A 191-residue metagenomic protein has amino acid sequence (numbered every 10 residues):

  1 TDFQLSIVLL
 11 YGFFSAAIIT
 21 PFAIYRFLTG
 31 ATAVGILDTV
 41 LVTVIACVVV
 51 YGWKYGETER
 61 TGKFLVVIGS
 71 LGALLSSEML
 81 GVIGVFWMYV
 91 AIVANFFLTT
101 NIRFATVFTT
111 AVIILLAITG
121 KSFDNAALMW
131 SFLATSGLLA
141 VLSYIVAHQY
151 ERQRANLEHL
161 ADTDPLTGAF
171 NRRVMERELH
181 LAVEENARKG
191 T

Functional and structural regions predicted by a protein language model:
L5-V82, Y89-V93, A111-I114: Hydrophobic transmembrane alpha-helices and their membrane-interface boundaries in multi-pass, membrane-anchored
I92-R103, A140-H148: Short helix-perturbing small/polar motifs within transmembrane alpha-helices
L98-L116: The cytoplasmic-loop to transmembrane-helix boundary for the fourth helix
A127-T135: Loop-to-transmembrane alpha-helix initiation sites
A134-A161: Juxtamembrane or sensor-core-proximal signal-transducing alpha helices that couple sensory domains to cytosolic
E158-H180: Conserved nucleotide-binding and Mg2+-coordinating catalytic segments in signaling enzymes
E178-T191: Active-site-proximal structural segments of metal-dependent nucleotidyl cyclase/transferase enzymes
